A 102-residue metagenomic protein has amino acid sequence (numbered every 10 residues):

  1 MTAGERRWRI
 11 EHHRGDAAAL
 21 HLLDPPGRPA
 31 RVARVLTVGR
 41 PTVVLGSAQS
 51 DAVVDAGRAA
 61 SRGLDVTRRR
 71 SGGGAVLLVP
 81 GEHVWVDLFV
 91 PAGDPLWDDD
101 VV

Functional and structural regions predicted by a protein language model:
M1-R58, R68-R69, A75, G93: Active-site loop/lid in soluble adenylation, ligation, and acyl-transfer enzymes
G63-L64: Glycine-rich phosphate/pyrophosphate-binding loop regions near the starts of catalytic domains
S71-P95: Residues forming anionic-ligand binding surfaces in small-molecule and nucleic-acid pockets of primarily soluble enzymes
D100-V102: Long, well-ordered alpha-helical scaffolding segments within enzyme catalytic domains, especially pronounced
